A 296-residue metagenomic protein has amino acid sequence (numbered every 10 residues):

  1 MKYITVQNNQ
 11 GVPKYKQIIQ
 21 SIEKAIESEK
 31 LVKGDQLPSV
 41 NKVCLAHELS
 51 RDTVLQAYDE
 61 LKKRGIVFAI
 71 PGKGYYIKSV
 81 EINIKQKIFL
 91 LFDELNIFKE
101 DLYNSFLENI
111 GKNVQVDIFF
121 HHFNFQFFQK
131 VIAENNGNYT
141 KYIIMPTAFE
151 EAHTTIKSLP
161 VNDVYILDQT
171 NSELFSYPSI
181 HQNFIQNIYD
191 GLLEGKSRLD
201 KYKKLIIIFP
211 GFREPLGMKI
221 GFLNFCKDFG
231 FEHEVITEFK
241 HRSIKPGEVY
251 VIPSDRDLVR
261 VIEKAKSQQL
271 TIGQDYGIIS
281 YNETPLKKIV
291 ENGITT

Functional and structural regions predicted by a protein language model:
M1-A46: Extreme N-terminal segment that seeds HTH/winged-HTH DNA-binding domains in transcriptional regulators
K16, V40, R64, Y75 (+2 more regions): Amphipathic helical "hinge" segments at domain boundaries
V32-A69: N-terminal helix-turn-helix
F89-L90, N138-T147, I206-P210, P246-S254 (+1 more regions): Periplasmic-binding protein-like
I118-H121, I144-P146, N162-S172, D275-N282: Short beta-strand elements of ligand-binding domains
T170-I206, L258, N282: Hydrophobic alpha-helical segments within soluble ligand-binding/sensing domains
Y189-F229: An alpha-beta-alpha
P246-V249, R256-T296: Flexible loop/turn connectors
